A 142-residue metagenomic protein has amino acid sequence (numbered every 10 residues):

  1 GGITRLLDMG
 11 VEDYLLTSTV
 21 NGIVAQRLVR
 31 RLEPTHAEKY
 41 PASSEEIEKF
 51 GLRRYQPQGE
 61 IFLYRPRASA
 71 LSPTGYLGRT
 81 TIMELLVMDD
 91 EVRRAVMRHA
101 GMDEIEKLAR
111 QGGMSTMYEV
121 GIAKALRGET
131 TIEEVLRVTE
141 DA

Functional and structural regions predicted by a protein language model:
G1-A142: Short, flexible helix-loop junctions that flank or precede catalytic/ligand sites
